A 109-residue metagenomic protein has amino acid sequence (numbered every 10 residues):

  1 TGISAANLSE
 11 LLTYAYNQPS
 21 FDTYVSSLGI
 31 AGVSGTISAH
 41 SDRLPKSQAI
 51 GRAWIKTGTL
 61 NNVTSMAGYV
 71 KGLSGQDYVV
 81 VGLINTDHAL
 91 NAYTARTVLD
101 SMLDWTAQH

Functional and structural regions predicted by a protein language model:
T1-H109: Small-residue-rich helix-loop
